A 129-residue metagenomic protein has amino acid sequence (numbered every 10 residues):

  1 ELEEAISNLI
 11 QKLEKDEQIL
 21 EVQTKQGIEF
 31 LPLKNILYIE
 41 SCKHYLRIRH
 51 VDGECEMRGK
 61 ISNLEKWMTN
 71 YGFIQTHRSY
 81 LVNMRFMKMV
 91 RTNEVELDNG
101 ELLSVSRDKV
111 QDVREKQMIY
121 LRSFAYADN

Functional and structural regions predicted by a protein language model:
E3-V105: Conserved binding/recognition cores within well-folded domains
L64, D112-V113: DNA major-groove recognition helices of helix-turn-helix
E101-L103, Q111-D112, M118-I119: Hydrophobic helical membrane-anchoring modules
Q117-N129: Short, charged, intrinsically disordered terminal tails
